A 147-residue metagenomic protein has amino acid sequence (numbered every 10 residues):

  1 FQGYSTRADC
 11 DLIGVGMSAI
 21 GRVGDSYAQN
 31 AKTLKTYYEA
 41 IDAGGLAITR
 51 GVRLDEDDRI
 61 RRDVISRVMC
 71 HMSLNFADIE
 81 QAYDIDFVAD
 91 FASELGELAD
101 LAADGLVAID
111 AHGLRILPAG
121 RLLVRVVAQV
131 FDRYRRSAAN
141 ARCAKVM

Functional and structural regions predicted by a protein language model:
F1-V88, R142-M147: C-terminal scaffold of the Radical SAM
S73-L74, G96, A108-D110: Structured DNA-binding interfaces in DNA transaction proteins
D86-A102: Short amphipathic alpha-helical interaction segments
A102-H112: A short, conserved structural fragment
G113-L117: Minor-groove-contacting beta-hairpin "wing" of winged helix-turn-helix DNA-binding domains
A119-M147: Short, amphipathic alpha-helical interaction segments positioned at domain boundaries
